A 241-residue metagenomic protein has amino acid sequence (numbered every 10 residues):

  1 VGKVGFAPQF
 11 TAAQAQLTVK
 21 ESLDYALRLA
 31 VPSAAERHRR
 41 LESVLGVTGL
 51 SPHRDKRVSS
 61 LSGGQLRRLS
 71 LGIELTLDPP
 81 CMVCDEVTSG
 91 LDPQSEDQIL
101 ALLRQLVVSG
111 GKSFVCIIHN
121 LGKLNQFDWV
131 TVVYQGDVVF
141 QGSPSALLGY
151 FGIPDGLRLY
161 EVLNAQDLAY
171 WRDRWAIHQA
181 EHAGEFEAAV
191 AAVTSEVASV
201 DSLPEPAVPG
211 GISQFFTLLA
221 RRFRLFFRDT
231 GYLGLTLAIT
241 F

Functional and structural regions predicted by a protein language model:
K3, F10, A15-P32: Q-loop/switch helix immediately C-terminal to the Walker
A35-H38, V44-S59: Conserved ABC nucleotide-binding domain
E36-R40, R54, W129-F241: Topological signature of polytopic alpha-helical transporters
R57, E86-V87: Walker B catalytic motif
L71, I99: Hydrophobic anchor residue at the start of the ABC signature
E74-L75: ABC ATPase C-loop
D85, L91-D92: ABC-family nucleotide-binding domains
L102-C116: Conserved catalytic loops of ABC-family nucleotide-binding domains
